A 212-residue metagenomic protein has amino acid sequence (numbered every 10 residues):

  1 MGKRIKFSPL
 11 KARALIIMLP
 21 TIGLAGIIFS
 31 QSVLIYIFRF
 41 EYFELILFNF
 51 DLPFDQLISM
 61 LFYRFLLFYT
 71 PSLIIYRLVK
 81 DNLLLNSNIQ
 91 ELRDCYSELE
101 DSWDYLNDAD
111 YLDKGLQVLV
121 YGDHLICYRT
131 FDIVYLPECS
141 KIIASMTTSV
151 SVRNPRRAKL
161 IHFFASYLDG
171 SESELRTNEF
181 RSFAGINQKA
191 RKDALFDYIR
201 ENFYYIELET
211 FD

Functional and structural regions predicted by a protein language model:
G2-R13, L66-V120: Anionic N-terminal interaction surfaces
K6-N86: Alpha-helical transmembrane spans
R13, S151-T177: Short, surface-exposed polybasic-and-hydrophobic patches located at secondary-structure transitions
F38, Y42, I46, V134-E138 (+1 more regions): Short amphipathic beta-strand/extended segments with alternating polar/hydrophobic composition
D110-Y111, Y128-Y135, V152-N154: Amphipathic alpha-helical "stem/stalk" segments
G115-L125, P137-S140, L168-G170: Short, solvent-exposed coil/turn segments at beta-strand boundaries
L125, I133-V150: Phosphoinositide-dependent membrane-docking surfaces
I126, G170-D212: Terminal and domain-flanking low-complexity segments
